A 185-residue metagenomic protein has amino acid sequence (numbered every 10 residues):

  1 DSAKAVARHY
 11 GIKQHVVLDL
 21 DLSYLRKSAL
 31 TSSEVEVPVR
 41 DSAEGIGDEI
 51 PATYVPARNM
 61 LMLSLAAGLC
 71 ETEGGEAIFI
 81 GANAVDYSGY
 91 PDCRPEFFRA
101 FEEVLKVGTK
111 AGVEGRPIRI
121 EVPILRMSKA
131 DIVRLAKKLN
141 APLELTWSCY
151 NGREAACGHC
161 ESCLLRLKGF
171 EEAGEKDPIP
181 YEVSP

Functional and structural regions predicted by a protein language model:
D1-L139: ATP-dependent adenylation/nucleotidyltransferase module used to activate substrates
A136-K138, L143-R153: Short, intrinsically disordered, charge-biased short linear motifs at domain edges
P142, S184-P185: Generic structural signal for alpha-helix starts
W147, A155, E161-V183: Iron-sulfur (Fe-S) cluster-binding segments and ferredoxin-like electron-carrier domains, especially [2Fe-2S]
